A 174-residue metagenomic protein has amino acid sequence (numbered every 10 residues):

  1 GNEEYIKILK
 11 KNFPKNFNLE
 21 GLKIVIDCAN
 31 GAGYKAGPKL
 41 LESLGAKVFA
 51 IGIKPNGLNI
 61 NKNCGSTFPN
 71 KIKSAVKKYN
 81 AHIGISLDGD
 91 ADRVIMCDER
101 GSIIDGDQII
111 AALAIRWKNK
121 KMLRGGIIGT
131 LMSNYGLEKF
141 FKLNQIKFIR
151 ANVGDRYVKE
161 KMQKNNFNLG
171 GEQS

Functional and structural regions predicted by a protein language model:
G1-K7, K11, E99-G171: Proline/glycine-rich low-complexity loops and linkers
G1-K77: Gly/Ser/Thr-enriched, mixed-charge loops and adjacent short helices that form phosphate/oxyanion-binding elements
N30, G89-R93, G101, S133: Short, glycine/acidic-enriched loop or turn micro-motifs at the edges of active sites
I51, G89-I95, E138-K142, L169-S174: Short acidic (Asp/Glu) and glycine-rich catalytic loops that position anionic groups and cofactors
P69, N80, I85: Gly/His-enriched, cation/cofactor- and phosphate-binding structural elements
Y79-A81, N166-F167: Short, high-confidence coil segments that cap the C-terminus of an alpha-helix and link into the following beta-strand
